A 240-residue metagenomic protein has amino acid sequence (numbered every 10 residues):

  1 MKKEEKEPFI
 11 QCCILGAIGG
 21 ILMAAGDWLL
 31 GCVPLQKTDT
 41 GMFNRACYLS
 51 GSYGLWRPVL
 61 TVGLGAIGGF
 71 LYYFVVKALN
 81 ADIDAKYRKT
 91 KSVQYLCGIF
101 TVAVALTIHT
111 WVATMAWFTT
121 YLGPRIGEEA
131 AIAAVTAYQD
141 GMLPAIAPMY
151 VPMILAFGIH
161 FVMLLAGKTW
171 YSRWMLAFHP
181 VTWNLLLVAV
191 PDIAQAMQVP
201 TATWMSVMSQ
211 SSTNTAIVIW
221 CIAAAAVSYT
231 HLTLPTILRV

Functional and structural regions predicted by a protein language model:
M1-K2, T236: Generic cytosolic/nucleocytoplasmic N-terminal low-complexity/intrinsically disordered segments
K2-Y229: Hydrophobic, aromatic-enriched alpha-helical segments typical of multi-pass transmembrane helices
K89, T236-I237: A very general structural signal that marks isolated residues within well-ordered alpha-helical segments
T230-T236: Conserved small/polar residues in nucleotide/adenosyl-binding loops
